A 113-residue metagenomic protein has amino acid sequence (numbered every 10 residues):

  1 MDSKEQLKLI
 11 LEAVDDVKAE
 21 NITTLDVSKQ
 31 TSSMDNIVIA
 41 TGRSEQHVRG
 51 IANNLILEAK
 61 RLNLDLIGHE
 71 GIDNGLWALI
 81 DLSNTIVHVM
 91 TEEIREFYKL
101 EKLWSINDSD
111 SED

Functional and structural regions predicted by a protein language model:
M1-I67, D108-D113: Ribosome large-subunit tunnel/peptidyl-transferase-proximal elements
K18, M34, D73-L76, S83 (+1 more regions): A generic structural signal for well-ordered coil/turn residues at beta-strand boundaries that shape enzyme active-site
K29-T31, D73, W104: Residue-level detector of flexible, active-site-proximal loop/helix-junction positions within diverse enzyme catalytic
L57-I86: Mid-chain, well-packed structural core segment of small domains
A78-W104: C-terminal structural segments of small proteins and small subunits
